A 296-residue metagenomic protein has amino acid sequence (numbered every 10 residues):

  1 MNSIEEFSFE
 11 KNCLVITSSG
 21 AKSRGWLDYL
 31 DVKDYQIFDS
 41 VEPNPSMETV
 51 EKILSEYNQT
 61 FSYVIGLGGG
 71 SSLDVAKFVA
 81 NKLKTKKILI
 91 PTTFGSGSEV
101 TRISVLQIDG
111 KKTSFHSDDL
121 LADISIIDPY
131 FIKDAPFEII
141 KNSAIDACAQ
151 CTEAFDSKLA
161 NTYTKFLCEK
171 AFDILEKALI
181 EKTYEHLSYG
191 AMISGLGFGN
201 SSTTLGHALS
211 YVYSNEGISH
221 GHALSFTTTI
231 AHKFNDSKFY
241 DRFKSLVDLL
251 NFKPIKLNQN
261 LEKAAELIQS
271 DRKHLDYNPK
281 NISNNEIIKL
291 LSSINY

Functional and structural regions predicted by a protein language model:
M1-Y63, P254: ATP/NTP phosphate-donor binding region
E48-Y130: Glycine/threonine-rich beta-strand-loop-alpha-helix active-site module that forms ligand/phosphate-binding
K77-K86, F198-S201, N215-G217, K233: Alpha-helix C-terminal capping segments
I103-S201: Carboxylate- and glycine-rich phosphate/diphosphate-binding segment that chelates Mg2+/Mn2+
C148-T152, L187-G195, L209, T228 (+2 more regions): Short alpha-helical scaffolding segments that buttress acidic/His motifs in well-ordered protein cores
T204, A208-E262: Active-site pocket-lining segment
D241-Y296: C-terminal charged capping/lid subdomain of soluble metabolic enzymes
